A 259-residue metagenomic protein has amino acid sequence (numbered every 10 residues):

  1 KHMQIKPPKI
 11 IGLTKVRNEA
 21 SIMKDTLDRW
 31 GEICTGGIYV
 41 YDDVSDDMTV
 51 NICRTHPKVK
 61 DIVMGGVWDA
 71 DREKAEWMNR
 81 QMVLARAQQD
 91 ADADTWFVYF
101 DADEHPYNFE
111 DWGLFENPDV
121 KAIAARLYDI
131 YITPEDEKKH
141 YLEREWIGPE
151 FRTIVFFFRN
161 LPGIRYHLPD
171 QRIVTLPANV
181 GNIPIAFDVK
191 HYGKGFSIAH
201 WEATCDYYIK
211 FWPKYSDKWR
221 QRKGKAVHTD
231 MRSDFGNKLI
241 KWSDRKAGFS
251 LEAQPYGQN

Functional and structural regions predicted by a protein language model:
K9-I11: Cell-envelope/extracellular polymer assembly enzymes that use nucleotide-activated donors
T14-V16, Y41-D42: Short beta-strand/turn micro-motifs composed of small residues that flank or help shape donor/cofactor-binding pockets
N18-I33, G37-I38: Short, well-formed alpha-helical segments that are part of the catalytic scaffolds of diverse glycosyltransferases
T35-G36, D94-T95, K121: Conserved acidic residues
Y41-T55, W68, D101-A102: A conserved acidic beta->alpha catalytic loop
R54-M78, M82, R86-D90: Conserved donor nucleotide-binding strand/loop of the catalytic core
E73-A85, H105-N259: Catalytic-site signature of metal-activated, phosphate-bearing donor transferases, centered on the GT-A/GT-A-like
D92-Y107: Short beta-strand-to-loop acidic/aromatic patch adjacent to the donor-nucleotide binding site
